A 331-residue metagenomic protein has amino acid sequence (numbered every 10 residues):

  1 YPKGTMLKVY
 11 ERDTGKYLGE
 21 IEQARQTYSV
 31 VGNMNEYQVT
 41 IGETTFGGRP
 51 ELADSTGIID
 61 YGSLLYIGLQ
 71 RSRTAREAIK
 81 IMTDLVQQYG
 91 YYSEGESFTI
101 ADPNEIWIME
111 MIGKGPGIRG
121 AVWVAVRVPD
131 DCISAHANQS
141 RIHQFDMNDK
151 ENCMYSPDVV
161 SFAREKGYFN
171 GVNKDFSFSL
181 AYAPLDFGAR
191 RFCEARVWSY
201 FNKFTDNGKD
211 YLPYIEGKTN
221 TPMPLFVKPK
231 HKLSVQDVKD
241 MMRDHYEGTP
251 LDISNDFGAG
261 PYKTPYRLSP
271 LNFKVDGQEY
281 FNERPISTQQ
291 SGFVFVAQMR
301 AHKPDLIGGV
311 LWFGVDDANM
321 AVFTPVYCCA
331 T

Functional and structural regions predicted by a protein language model:
Y1-D60, I81-L233: A contiguous strand-loop segment
E51-S55, S63-S72: Second-shell loop/turn segments in exported
L69-R73, T83-Y91, R300: Hydrophobic/aromatic-lined pockets within catalytic cores
Y91-G95, L251, P304: Intrinsically disordered or highly flexible coil/loop and linker segments, enriched in small and charged/polar residues
N202-Q278, R284-I286: Accessory, solvent-exposed terminal regions and/or long lumenal/extracellular loops of proteins
Y262-T331: Substrate-recognition/cap regions that form aromatic- and gly/pro-loop-enriched pockets for small-molecule ligands
